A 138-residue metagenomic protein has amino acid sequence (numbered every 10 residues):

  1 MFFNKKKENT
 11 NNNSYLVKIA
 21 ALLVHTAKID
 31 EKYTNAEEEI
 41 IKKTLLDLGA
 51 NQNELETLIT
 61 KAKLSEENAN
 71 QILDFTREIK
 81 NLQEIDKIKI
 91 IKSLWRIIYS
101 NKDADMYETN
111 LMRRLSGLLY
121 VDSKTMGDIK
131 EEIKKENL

Functional and structural regions predicted by a protein language model:
M1-I29, T34-L138: Small-residue-enriched hydrophobic alpha-helices in membranes
